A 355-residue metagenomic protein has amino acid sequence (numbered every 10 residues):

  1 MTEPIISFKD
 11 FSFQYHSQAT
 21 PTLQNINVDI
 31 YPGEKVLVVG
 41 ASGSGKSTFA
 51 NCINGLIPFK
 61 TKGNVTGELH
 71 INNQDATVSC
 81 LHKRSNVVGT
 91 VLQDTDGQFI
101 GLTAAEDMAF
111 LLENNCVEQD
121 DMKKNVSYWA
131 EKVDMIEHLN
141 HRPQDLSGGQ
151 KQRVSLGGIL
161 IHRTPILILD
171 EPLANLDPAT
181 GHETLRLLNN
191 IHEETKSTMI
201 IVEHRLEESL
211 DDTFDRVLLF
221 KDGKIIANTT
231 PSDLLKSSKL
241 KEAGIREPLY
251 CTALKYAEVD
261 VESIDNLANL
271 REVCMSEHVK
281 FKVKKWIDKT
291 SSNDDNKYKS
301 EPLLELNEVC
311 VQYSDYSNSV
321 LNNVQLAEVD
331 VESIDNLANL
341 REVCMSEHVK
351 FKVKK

Functional and structural regions predicted by a protein language model:
N64, Q74-G89, L234-L235: ABC ATPase NBD coupling module
D120-H138: Conserved ABC ATPase "signature" region
R142-L146, Q150: Conserved ABC ATPase signature
L156-G157, T184: Hydrophobic anchor residue at the start of the ABC signature
L167-E171: Catalytic Walker B motif of ABC-type/P-loop ATPase nucleotide-binding domains
P178-T180: Helix N-cap at the start of a conserved alpha-helix in ABC-type nucleotide-binding domains
K224-C251: Conserved beta-strand-loop-alpha-helix hinge in the C-terminal portion of ABC ATPase nucleotide-binding domains
